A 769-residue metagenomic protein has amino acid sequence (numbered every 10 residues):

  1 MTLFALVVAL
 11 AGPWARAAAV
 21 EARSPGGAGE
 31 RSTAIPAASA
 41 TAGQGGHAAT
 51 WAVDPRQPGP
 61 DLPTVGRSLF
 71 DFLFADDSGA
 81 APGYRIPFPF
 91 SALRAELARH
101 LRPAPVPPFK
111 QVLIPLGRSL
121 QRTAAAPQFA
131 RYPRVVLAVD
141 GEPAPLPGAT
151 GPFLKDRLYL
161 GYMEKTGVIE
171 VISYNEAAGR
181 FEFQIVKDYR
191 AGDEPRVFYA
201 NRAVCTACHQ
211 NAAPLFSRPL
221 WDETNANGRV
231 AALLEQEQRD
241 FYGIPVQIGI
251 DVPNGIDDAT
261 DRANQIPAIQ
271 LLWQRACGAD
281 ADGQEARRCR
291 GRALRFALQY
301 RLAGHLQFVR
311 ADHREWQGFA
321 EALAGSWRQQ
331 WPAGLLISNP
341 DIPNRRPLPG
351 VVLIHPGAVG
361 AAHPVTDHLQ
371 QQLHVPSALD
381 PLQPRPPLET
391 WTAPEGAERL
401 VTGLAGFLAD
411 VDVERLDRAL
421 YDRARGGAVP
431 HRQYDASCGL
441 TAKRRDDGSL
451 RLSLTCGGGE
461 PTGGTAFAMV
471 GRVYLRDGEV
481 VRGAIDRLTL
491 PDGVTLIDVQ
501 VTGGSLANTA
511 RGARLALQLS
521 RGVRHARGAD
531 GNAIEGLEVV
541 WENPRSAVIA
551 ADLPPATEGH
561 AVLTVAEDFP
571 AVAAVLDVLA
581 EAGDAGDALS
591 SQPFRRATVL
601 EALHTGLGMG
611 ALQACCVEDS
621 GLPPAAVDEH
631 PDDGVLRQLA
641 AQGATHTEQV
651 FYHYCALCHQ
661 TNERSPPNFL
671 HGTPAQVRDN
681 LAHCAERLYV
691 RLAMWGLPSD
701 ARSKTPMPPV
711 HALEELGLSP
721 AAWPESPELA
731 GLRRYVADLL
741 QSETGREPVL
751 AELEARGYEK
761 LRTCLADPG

Functional and structural regions predicted by a protein language model:
T2-G12: Bacterial N-terminal signal peptides
W14-R16: Sec/Tat signal peptide C-region and signal peptidase I cleavage site
A19-R23, G29-G117, Q247-C438, E558-G769: Aromatic- and Gly/Pro-enriched helix-to-coil junctions and flexible linker segments
H100-F198, S620-T645, P709-V710, E714-L716: Sequence context of c-type cytochrome heme-c attachment sites
G167-I169, A203-T206, G471, D486 (+1 more regions): Residue-level detector of short, conserved catalytic/binding motifs and their immediate flanks
N175-T206, Q210-G243: Basic, glycine-/proline-tolerant helical and adjacent loop/strand elements that line or dock onto nucleic-acid
V204, A428, R432-A571, A582: Exposed regions on extracellular, virion, or secretory-pathway luminal proteins
N211-P214, R444, T462, G621-P623 (+1 more regions): Secreted/processed peptides and extracellular or luminal domains of membrane proteins
